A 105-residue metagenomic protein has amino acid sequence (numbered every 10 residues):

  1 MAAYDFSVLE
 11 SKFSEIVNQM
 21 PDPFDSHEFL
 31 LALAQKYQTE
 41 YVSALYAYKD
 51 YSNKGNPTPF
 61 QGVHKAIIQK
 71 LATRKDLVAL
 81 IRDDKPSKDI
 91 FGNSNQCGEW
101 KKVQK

Functional and structural regions predicted by a protein language model:
M1-Q19, Q35-K105: Phospho-regulated, low-complexity intrinsically disordered regions of nuclear gene-regulatory and chromatin-associated
S26: Helix-turn-helix DNA-binding elements, focusing on the entry/boundary residues of the two helices that contact DNA
F29-L30: A short acidic, leucine-rich amphipathic alpha-helix
